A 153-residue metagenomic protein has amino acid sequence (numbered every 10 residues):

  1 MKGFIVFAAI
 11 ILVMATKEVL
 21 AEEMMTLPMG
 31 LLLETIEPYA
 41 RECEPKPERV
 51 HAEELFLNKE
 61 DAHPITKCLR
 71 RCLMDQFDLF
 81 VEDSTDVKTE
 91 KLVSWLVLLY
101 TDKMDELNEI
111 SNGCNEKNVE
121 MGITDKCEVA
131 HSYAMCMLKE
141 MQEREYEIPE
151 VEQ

Functional and structural regions predicted by a protein language model:
G3-A21: Cleavable N-terminal signal peptides of Sec/SRP-targeted secreted and luminal proteins
T16-Q153: Mature extracellular/luminal domains of secreted and GPI-anchored eukaryotic proteins, especially small
